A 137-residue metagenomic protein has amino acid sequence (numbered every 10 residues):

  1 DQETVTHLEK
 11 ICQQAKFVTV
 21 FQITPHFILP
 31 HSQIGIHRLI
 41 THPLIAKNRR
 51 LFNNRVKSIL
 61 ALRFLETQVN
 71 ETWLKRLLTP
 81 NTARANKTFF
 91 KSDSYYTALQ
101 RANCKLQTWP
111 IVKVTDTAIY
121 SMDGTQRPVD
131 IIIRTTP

Functional and structural regions predicted by a protein language model:
V5-H7, Q14-P137: N-terminal FAD-binding dinucleotide-binding subdomain shared by FAD-dependent oxidases/monooxygenases
